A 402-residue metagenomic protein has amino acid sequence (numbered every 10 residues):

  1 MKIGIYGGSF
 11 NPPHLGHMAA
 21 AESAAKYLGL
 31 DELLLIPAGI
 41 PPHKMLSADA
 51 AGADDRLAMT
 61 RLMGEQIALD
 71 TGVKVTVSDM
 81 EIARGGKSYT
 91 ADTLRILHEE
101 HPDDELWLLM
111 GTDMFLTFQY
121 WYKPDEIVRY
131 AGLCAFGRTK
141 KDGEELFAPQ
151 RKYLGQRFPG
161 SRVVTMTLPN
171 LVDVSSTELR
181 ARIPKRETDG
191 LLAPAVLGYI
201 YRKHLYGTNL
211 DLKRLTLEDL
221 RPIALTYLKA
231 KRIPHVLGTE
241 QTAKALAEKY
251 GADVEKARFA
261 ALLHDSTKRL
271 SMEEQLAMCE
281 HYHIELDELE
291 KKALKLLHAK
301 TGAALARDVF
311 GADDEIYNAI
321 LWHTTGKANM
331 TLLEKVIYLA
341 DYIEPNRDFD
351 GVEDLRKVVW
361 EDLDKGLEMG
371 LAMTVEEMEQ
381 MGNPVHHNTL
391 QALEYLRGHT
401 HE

Functional and structural regions predicted by a protein language model:
M1-T216, R307: Nucleotidyltransferase catalytic core that binds NTPs
H14-H17, H43, H235, H264 (+2 more regions): Histidine-centered active-site/metal-ligand motif
A50-D54, R84-S88, A230, P234 (+3 more regions): Residues at secondary-structure transition points
T90-L97, H101-D104, S266-L294, V385 (+1 more regions): N-terminal leader/targeting helix
L215-A230: N-terminal export signals and maturation junctions of secreted/periplasmic proteins
P222-T226, K244, K249-M369: Divalent metal-dependent catalytic cores for phosphoryl transfer on phosphate-bearing substrates
P345, F349, E353-E402: A structured, mid-to-C-terminal "fold-capping" secondary-structure block
